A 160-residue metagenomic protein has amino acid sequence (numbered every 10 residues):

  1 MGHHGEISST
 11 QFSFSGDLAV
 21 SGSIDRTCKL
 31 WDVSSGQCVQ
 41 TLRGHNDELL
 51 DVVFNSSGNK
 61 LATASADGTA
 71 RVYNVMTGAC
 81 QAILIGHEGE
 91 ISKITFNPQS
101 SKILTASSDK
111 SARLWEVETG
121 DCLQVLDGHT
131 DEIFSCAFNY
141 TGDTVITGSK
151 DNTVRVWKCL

Functional and structural regions predicted by a protein language model:
M1-I7, R43-L49, I85-I91, D127-I133: WD40/WD-repeat beta-propeller blade N-cap
E6-Q11, L18, I24-R26, C38-Q40: A generic tandem-repeat structural signature
T10, C28-W31, V52, A70-V75 (+4 more regions): WD40-repeat beta-propellers
Q11-D17, V53-N59, T95-S101, A137-D143: Loop/turn segments within WD40 beta-propeller blades
S21-D25, S57, T63-D67, Q99 (+2 more regions): Conserved strand-to-loop turn within each blade of WD40 beta-propeller repeats
Q37-Q40, A79-A82, D121-Q124: A structural motif specific to WD40 beta-propellers
F134-L160: Blade-level signature of beta-propeller repeat domains, shared across WD40, Kelch, NHL, RCC1 and BNR/Asp-box propellers
